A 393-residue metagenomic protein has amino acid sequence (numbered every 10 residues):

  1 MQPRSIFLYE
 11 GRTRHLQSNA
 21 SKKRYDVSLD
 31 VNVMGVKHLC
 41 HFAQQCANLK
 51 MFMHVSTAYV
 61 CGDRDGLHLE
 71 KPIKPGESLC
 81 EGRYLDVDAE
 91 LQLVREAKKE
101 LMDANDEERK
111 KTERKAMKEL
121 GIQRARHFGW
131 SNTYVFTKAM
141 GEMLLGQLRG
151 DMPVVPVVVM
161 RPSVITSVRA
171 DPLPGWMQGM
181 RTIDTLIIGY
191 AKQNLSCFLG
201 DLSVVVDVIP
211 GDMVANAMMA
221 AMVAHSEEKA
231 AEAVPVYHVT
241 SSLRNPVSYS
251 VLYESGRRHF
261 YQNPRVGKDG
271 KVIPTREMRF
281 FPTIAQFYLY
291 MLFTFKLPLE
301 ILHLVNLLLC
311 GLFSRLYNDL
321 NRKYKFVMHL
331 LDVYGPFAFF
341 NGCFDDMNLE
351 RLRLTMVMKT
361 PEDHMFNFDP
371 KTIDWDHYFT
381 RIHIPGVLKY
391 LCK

Functional and structural regions predicted by a protein language model:
M1, L8-L16, F52-T57, V159-M160 (+2 more regions): Extended hydrophobic secondary-structure segments that form protein cores and membrane-embedded regions
S5-L8, R12, Y25-D26, M34-F136 (+1 more regions): Conserved Rossmann-fold NAD(P)-dependent oxidoreductase catalytic core, especially the SDR/UDP-sugar
R24, K111-N132, V157, P162-A221 (+2 more regions): A conserved pocket-lining segment of Rossmann-fold NAD(P)-dependent short-chain dehydrogenase/reductase
V31-M34, I209, V247, F344: Residue-level signal for the nucleotide or nucleotide-sugar donor/cofactor binding architecture
V33-L39, T137-L145, V214: Conserved catalytic Lys-bearing alpha helix of Rossmann-like short-chain dehydrogenase/reductases
D65-E96, L173-N194, F198-L199, V247 (+1 more regions): A catalytic-pocket lid/entrance helix-loop region that shapes and gates access to the active site across common
A224-V333, N348, T355, T360-N367 (+3 more regions): Mid/C-terminal beta-alpha module of Rossmann-like enzyme folds, strongest in SDR-family dehydrogenases/epimerases
P336-D345, W375-H383: Active-site loop of classical SDR/Rossmann-like NAD(P)-dependent oxidoreductases, centered on the catalytic Tyr-X3-Lys
